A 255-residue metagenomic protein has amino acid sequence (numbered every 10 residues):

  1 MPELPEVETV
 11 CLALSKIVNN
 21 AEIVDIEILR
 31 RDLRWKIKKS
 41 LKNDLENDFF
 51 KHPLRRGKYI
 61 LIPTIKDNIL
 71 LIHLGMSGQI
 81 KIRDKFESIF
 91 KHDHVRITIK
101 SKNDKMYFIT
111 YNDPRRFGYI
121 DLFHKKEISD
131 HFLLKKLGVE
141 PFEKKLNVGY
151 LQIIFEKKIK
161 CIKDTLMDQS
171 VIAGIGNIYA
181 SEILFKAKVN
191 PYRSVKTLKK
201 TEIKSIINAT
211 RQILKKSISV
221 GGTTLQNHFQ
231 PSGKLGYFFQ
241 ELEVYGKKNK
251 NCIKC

Functional and structural regions predicted by a protein language model:
M1-C255: Structured catalytic/nucleic-acid-binding cores of DNA maintenance enzymes
